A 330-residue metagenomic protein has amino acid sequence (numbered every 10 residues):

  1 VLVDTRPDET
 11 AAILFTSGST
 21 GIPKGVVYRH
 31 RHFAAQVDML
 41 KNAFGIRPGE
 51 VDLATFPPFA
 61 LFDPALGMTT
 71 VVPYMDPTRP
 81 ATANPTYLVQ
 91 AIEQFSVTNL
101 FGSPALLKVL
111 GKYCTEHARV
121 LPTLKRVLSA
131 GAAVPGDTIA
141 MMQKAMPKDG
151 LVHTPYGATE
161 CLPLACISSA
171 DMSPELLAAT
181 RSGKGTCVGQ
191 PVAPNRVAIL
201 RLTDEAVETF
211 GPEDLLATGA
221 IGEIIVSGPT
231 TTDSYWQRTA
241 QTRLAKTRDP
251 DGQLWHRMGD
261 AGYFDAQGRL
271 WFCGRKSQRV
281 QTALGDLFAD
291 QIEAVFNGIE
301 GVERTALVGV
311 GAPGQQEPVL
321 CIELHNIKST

Functional and structural regions predicted by a protein language model:
V1-F15, I22, G45-E50: Conserved pre-ATP/AMP-binding loop-to-beta segment of ANL
L2-D4, S182-P191, D214-L215, A245 (+1 more regions): Short Gly/Pro-enriched turn/cap motifs at secondary-structure boundaries
E9, T123, K148, G301-R304: Glycine-centered tight turns that cap/initiate beta-strands
T16, A206, G211-A283, A289 (+1 more regions): Conserved ATP-binding/catalytic segment of the ANL
A34-V51, F56-T98, Y113: Conserved AMP-binding/adenylation subdomain of ANL enzymes
M68, T98-F101, G111-G183, R196 (+1 more regions): Gly/Ser/Thr-rich phosphate-binding loop
T209-G211, G259-A261, G298-H325: C-terminal boundary motif of the adenylate-forming
I327-T330: Short, conserved charged micro-motifs
